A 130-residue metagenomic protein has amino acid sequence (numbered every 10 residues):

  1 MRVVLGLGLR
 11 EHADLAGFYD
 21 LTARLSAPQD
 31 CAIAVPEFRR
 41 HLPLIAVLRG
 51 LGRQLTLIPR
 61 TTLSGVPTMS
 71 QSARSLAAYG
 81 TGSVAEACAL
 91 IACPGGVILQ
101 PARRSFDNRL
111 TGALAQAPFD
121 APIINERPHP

Functional and structural regions predicted by a protein language model:
M1-C31, V35-E37, A113-P130: Conserved mixed alpha/beta catalytic, RNA-binding, or beta-rich assembly cores of soluble enzyme, regulatory
M1-R2, R24, L63-P67, C88: Alpha-helical context
A13, A34-V35, A77-Y79, L90-C93: A short linear-motif detector with a strong N-terminal bias
Y19, A85-C88: Predominant activation on well-ordered alpha-helical scaffold segments within soluble catalytic domains
L25-S26, L48, A87, I91: Hydrophobic, Leu/Ile/Phe/Ala-enriched alpha-helical segments that form helix-helix packing faces
A27, R53, A92-G96: Generic secondary-structure signature for well-ordered alpha-helical cores
P36-V84: Long, charge-dense
A89-P130: C-terminal edge-of-domain segments
